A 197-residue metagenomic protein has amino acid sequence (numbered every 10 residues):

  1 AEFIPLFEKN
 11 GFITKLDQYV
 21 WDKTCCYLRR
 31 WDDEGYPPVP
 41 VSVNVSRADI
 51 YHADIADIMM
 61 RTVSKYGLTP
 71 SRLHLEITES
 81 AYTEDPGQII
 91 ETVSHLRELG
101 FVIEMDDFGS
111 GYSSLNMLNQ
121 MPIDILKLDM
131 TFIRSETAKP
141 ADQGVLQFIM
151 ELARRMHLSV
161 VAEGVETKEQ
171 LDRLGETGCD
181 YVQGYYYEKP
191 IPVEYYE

Functional and structural regions predicted by a protein language model:
F3: Conserved, function-defining core regions and hallmark residues within catalytic/recognition domains
E8-F12, F101: A broad detector of the eukaryotic-type serine/threonine protein kinase catalytic domain
G11-I89, G164: Catalytic core of bacterial c-di-GMP phosphodiesterases, primarily the EAL and HD-GYP domains, capturing alpha-helical
S46-A53, S71-G87, L99-E197: EAL-family c-di-GMP phosphodiesterase catalytic domain
L68, H95-L96: Conserved catalytic network of the ASCE P-loop NTPase/AAA+ motor domain
T92: Conserved functional hotspot residues or short segments at active or partner-binding sites across diverse domains
